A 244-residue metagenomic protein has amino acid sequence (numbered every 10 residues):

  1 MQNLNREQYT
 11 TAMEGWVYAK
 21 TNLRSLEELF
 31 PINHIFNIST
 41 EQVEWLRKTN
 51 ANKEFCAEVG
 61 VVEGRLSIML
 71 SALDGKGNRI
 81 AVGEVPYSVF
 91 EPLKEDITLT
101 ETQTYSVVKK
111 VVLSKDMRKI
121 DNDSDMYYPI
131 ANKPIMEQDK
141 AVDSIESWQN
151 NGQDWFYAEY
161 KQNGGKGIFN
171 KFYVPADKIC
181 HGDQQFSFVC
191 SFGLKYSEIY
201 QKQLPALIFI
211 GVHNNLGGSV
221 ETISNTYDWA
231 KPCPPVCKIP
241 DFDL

Functional and structural regions predicted by a protein language model:
M1-V189, G193-L244: Propeptides and adjacent flexible N-terminal/non-core segments of secreted, proteolytically processed extracellular
